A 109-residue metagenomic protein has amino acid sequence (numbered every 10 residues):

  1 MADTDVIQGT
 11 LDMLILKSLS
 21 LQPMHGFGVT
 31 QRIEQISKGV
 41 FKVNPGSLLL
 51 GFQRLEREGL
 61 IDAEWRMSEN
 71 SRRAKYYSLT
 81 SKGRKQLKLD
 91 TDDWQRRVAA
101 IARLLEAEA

Functional and structural regions predicted by a protein language model:
M1-D5, W65-R66: Short beta-strand/turn micro-motifs at beta-sheet edges
D3-S47: N-terminal helix-turn-helix DNA-binding core of bacterial DNA-binding proteins
L48-L55: Basic amphipathic alpha-helical segments that dock to polyanions
E56-R73, S78: Beta-hairpin "wing" of winged helix-turn-helix
L79-G83: Accessory beta->alpha helical hairpin/"wing" motif in late/C-terminal subdomains of nucleic-acid enzymes
K85-A109: Amphipathic alpha-helical dimerization/coiled-coil segments that flank or bridge DNA-binding/regulatory modules
